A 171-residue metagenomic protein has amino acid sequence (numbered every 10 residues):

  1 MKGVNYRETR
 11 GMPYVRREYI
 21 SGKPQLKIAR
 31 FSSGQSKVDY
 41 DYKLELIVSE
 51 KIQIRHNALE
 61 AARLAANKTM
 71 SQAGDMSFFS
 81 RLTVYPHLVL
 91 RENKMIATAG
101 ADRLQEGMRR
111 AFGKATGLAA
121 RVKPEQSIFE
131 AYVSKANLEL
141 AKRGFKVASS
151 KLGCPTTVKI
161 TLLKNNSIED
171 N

Functional and structural regions predicted by a protein language model:
M1-N171: Ribosome-associated RNA-binding proteins
